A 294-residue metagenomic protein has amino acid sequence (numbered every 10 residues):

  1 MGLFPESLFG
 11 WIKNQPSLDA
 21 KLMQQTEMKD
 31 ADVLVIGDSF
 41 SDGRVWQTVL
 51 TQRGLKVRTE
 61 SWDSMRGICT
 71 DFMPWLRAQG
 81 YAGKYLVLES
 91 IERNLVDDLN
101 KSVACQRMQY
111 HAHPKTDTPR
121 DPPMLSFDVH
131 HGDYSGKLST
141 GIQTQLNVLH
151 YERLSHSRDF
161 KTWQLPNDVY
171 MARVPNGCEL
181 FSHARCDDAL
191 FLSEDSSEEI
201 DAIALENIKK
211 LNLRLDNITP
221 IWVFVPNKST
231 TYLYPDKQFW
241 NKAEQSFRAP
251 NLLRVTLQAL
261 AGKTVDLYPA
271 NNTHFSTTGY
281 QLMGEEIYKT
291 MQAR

Functional and structural regions predicted by a protein language model:
M1-R294: Extracellular glycan-modifying ectodomains
